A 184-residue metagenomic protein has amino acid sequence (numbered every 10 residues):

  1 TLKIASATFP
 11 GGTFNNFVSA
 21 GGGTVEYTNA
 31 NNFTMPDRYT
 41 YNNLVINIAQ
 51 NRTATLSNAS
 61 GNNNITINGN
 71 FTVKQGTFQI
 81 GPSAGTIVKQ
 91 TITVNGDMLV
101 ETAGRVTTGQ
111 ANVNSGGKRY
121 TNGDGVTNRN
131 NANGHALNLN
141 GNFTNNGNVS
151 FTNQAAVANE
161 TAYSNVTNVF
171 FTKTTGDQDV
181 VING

Functional and structural regions predicted by a protein language model:
T1-G184: Sequence/structural signature of small/polar-enriched beta-strand/turn repeats that build beta-strand-rich repeat
